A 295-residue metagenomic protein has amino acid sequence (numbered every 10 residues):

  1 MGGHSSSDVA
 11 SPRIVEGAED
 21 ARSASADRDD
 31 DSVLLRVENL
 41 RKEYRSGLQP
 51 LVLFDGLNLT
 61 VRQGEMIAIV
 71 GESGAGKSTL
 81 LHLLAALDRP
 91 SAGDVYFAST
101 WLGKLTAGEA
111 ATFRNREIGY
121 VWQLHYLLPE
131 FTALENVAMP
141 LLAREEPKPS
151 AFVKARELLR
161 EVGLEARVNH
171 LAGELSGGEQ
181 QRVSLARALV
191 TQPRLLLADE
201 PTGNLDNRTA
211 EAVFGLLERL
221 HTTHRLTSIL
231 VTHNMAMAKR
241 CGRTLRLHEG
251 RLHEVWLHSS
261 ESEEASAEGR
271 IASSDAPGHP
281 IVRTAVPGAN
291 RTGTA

Functional and structural regions predicted by a protein language model:
M1-E43, E254-A295: ABC-family P-loop ATPase nucleotide-binding domain
S5, R13-G17, A24-R28, V52 (+9 more regions): Exposed, low-complexity/repetitive linear segments and helix-based recognition motifs, biased toward charged/polar
V33-L247: ABC family nucleotide-binding domain
T244-L257: H-loop (His-switch) and adjacent beta-strand-loop-beta switch element of ABC-type ATPase nucleotide-binding domains
